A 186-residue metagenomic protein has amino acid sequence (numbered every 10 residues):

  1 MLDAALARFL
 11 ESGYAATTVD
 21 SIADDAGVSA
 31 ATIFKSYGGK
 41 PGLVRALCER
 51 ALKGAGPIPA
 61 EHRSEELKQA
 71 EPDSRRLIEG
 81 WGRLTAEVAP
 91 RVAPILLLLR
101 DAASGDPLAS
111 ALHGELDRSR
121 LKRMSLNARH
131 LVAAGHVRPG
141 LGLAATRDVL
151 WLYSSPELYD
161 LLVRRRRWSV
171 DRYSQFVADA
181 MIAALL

Functional and structural regions predicted by a protein language model:
M1, D20-S21, D25, T32 (+4 more regions): Ligand-binding pocket scaffold of soluble enzyme catalytic domains
L2, C48, I78, G82 (+3 more regions): Amphipathic, non-transmembrane alpha-helical scaffold segments
A4, R8-G42, A46: Helix-turn-helix
A4-E11, S64-L67, I95, V149 (+2 more regions): Solvent-exposed, amphipathic alpha-helical segments
V19, C48-A55: Short, basic, alpha-helical segments at the C-terminal edge of helix-turn-helix-like DNA-binding modules
K40-G42, A46, G56-P90, R147: Hydrophobic alpha-helical connector segments
R83-R100, P107-A134, A144-D148, D179-A183: Amphipathic alpha-helical packing segments from all-alpha helical-bundle domains
V132-D179: Hydrophobic/aromatic-rich alpha-helical bundle segments in the mid-to-C-terminal region
